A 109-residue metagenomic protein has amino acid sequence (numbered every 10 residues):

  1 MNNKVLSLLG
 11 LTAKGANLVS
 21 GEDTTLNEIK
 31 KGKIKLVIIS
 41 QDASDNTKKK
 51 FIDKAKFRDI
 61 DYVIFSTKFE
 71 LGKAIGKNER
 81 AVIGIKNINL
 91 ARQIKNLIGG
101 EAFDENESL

Functional and structural regions predicted by a protein language model:
M1-N3, G15, E105, L109: Conserved catalytic alpha/beta core of Sir2/sirtuin-type deacylases, generalized to analogous enzyme cores that bind
K4-I39: N-terminal first-folded block
S7, N27-K31, K49-D53, K73 (+2 more regions): Solvent-exposed alpha-helical segments within well-ordered globular domains of core cellular machineries
A16, K35-L36, D61-V63, R80-V82: Structural motif
D23, D42-A43, T67-E70, I88: Short, ordered loop/turn segments at secondary-structure junctions
K30, I34-I52, D61: N-terminal positively charged helical leader segments and presequences
I52-R80: Mid-chain, well-packed structural core segment of small domains
E70-L109: C-terminal structural segments of small proteins and small subunits
